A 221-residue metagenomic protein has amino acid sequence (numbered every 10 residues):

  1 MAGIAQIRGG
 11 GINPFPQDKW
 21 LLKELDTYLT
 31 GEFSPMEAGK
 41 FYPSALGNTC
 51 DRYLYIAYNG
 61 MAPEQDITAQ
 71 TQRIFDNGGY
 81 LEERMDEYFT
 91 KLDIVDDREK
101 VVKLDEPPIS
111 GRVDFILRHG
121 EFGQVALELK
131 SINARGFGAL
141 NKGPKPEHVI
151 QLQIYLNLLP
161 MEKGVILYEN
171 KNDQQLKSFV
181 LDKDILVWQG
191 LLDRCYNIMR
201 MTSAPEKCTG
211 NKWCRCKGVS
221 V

Functional and structural regions predicted by a protein language model:
M1-A126, N133, F137-L140, P146: Metal-dependent nuclease catalytic cores that hydrolyze phosphodiester bonds in DNA/RNA, characterized by
A5, P16, A139-K145, I154 (+1 more regions): Metal-dependent nuclease catalytic regions and adjoining charged, substrate-binding loops involved in nucleic-acid end
I56, I74, I94-V95, V101-V102 (+9 more regions): Extended aliphatic helical segments
Y80, R84, I150-I154, L158: Short amphipathic alpha-helical face segments that pack within enzyme cores and frequently flank/anchor catalytic
L129-S131, Y168: Residue-level recognition of conserved beta-strand positions in structured domain cores
